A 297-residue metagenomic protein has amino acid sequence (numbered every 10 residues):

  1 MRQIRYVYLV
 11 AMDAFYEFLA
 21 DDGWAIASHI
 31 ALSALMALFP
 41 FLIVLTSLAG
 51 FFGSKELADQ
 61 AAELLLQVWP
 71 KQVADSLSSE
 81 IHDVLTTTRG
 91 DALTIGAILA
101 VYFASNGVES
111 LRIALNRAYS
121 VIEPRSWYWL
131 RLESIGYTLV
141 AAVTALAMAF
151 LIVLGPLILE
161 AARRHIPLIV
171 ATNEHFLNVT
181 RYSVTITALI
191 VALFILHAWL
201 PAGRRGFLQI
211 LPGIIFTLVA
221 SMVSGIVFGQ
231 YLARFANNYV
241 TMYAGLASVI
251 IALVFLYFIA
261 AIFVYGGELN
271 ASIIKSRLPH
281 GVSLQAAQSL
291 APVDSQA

Functional and structural regions predicted by a protein language model:
M1-A297: Membrane-embedded alpha-helices and immediately adjacent juxtamembrane helical segments in alpha-helical membrane
